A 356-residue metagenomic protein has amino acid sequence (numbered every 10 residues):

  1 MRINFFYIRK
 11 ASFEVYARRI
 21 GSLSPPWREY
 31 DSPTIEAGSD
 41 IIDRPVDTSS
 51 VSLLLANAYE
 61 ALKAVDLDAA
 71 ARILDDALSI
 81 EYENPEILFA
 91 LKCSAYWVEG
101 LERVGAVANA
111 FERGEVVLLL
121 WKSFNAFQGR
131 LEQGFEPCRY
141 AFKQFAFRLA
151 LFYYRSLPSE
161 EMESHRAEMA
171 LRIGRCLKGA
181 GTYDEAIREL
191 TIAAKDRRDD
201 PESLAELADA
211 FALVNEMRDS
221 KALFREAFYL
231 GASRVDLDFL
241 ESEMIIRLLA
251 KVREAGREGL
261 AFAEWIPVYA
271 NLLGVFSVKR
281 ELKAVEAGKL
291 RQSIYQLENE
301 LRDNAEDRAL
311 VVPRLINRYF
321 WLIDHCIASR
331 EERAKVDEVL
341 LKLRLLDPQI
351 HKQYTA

Functional and structural regions predicted by a protein language model:
T48-L54, E83, F127-F135, M162-L171 (+3 more regions): Generic helix N-cap/helix-start motif at coil->alpha-helix transitions
S50-A69, I73, S123-F145, R172-L177: Alpha-helical segment of the N-proximal tetratricopeptide repeat
K63-A69, E99-G100, R113, P137-Y153 (+2 more regions): Helix-turn-helix repeat elements of alpha-solenoid scaffolds
L67-R103, K195, D200-E202, D347: Short, charge-rich amphipathic alpha-helical segments embedded in non-transmembrane helical bundles/solenoids
Y82-F89, L119, D199-E206, Y229-E243 (+1 more regions): Boundary/linker segments of alpha-helical solenoid repeat arrays
A141-Y153, P158, M162, K221 (+1 more regions): Eukaryotic alpha-helical solenoid repeat scaffolds
